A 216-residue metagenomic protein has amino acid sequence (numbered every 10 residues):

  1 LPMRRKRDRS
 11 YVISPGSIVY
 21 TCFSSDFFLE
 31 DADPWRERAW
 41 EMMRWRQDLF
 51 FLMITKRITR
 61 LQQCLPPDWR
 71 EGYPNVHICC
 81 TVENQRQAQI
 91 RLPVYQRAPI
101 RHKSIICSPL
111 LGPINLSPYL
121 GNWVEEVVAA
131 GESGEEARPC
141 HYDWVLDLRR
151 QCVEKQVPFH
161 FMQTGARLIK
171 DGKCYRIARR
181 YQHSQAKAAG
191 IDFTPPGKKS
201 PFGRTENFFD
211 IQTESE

Functional and structural regions predicted by a protein language model:
L1-V76, Q85-Q87, I114-V124: Conserved Radical SAM active-site core
T21, M53, Y95, S108 (+2 more regions): Conserved, mostly hydrophobic/aromatic
S24-D26, K56-I58, T81-Q85, S108-L110 (+2 more regions): Active-site beta-loop-alpha junctions enriched in small/polar residues
A39-M43, L92, V145-R149: Generic structural signal for well-ordered alpha-helices, preferentially at hydrophobic/aromatic core positions
R44-Q47, P99, L146, V153: Anion (oxyanion) recognition and catalysis
F50, H102, P158: Residues at the starts of beta-strands that form the adenosine-phosphate
G72-V124, P139-L146: Short loop-to-alpha-helix "cap/lid" segments that border enzyme active sites across diverse enzyme classes
L111, S117-E216: Auxiliary Fe-S-binding modules of radical SAM enzymes
